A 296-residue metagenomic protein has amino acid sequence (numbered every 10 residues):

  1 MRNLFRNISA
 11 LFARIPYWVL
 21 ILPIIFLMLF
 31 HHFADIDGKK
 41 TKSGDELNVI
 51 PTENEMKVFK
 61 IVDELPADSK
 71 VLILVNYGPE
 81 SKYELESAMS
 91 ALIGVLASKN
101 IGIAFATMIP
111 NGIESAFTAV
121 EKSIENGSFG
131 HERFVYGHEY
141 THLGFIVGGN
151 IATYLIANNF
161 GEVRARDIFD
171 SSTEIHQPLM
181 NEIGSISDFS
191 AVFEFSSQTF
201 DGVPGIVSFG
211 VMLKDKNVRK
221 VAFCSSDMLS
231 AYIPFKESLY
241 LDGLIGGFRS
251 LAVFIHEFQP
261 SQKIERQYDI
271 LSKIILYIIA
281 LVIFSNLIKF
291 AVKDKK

Functional and structural regions predicted by a protein language model:
R2-L11: Cytosolic juxtamembrane amphipathic/interface segments immediately preceding and feeding into a transmembrane helix
F5-R6, E53, F223-K296: C-terminal functional extensions of proteins
A10-I36, L271-A291: Hydrophobic alpha-helical transmembrane signal-anchor segments
D37-E64: Alpha-helical transmembrane signal-anchor/signal-peptide segments
K70-S81, I103-T107, V192-F193: Short glycine-rich or small-residue beta-strand-to-loop segments that form or flank ligand, phosphate, metal/Fe-S
E80-V135, T141: Membrane-embedded segments
E114-F189, S196: A substrate-binding/cap region within the structured catalytic cores of diverse enzymes
D167-S230: Charge-patterned, long linear interaction tracts outside catalytic cores
